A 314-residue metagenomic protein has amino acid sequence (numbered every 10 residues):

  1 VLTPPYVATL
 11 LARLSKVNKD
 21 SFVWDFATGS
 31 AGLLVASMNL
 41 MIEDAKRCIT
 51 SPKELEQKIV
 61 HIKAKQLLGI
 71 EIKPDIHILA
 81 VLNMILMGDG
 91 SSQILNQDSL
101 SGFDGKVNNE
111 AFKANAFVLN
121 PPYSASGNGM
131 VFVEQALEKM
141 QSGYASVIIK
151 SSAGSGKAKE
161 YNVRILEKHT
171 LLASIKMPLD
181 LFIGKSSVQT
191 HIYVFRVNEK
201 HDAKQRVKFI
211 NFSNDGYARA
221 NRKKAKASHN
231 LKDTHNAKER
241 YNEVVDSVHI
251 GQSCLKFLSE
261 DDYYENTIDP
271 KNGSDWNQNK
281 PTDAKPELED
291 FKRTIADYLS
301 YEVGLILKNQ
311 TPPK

Functional and structural regions predicted by a protein language model:
L2-L119, S151: Conserved S-adenosyl-L-methionine
N96, N109-K314: A conserved structural/catalytic subdomain of Rossmann-like adenosyl-cofactor enzymes
